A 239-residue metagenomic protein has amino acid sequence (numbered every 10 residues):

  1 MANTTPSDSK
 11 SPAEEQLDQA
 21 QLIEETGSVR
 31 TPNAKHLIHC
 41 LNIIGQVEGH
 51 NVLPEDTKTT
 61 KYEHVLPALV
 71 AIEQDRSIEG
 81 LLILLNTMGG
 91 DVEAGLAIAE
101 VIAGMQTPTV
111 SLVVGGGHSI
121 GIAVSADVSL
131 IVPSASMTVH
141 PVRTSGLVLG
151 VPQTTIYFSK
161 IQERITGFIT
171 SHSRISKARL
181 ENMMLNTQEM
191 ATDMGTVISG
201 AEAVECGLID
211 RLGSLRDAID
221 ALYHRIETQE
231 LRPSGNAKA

Functional and structural regions predicted by a protein language model:
M1-L112, G116-I120, A126-A239: N-terminal organellar transit peptides
